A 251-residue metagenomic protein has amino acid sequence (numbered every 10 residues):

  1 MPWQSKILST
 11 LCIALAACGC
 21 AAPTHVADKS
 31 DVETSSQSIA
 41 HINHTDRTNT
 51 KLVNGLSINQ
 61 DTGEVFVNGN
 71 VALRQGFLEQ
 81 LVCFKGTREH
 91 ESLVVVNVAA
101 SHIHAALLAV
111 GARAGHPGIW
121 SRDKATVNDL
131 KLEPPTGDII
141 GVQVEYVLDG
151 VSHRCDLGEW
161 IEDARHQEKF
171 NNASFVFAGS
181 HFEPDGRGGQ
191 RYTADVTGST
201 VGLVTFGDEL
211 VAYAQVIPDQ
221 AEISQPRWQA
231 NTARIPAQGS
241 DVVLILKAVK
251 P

Functional and structural regions predicted by a protein language model:
M1-S9: Bacterial N-terminal signal peptides that target proteins for export
A17-G19: C-terminal motif of bacterial Sec signal peptides marking the signal peptidase cleavage site
A21-P23: Bacterial signal peptide processing site
D28-H41: Post-signal peptide N-terminal segment of mature Sec-exported envelope proteins
S38-P251: Long, low-hydrophobicity ectodomains and other hydrophilic envelope-associated domains
